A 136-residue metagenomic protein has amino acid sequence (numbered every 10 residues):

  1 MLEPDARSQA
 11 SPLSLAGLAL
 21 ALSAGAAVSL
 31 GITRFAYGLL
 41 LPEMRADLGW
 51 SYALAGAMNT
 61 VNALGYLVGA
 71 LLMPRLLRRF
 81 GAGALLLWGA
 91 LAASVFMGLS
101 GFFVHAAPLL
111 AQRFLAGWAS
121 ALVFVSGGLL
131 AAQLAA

Functional and structural regions predicted by a protein language model:
P12-P42, A46, F114: Pair of pore-lining "gating" transmembrane helices in MFS-fold secondary transporters
S23, S51-N59: Juxtamembrane helix-start elements in MFS-like secondary transporters
L30-G31, F35, G101, G117-V125: Small-residue-rich segments within alpha-helical transmembrane domains of MFS-like 12-TM solute carriers
F35, N62-L71: Residue-level signature of mid-helix packing/kink "hotspots" within the transmembrane helices of 12-pass Major
G49, G81, F102-P108, A119 (+1 more regions): Helix-breaking motifs and short loop linkers at transmembrane-helix boundaries and internal kinks in secondary membrane
G69-A82: Helix-to-loop junctions at the C-terminal end of transmembrane segments in multipass secondary transporters
A92, F96-L99, A107-A116: Paired small-residue
Q112-A136: Cytoplasmic helix-loop-helix junction between adjacent transmembrane helices in 12-TM secondary transporters
